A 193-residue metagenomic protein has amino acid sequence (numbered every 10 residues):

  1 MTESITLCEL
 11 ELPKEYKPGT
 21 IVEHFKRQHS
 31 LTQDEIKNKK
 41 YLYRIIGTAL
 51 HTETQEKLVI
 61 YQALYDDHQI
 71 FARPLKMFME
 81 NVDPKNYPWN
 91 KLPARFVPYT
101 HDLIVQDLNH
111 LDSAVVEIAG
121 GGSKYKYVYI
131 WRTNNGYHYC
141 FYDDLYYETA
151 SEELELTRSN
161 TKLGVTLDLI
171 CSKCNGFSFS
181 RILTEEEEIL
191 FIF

Functional and structural regions predicted by a protein language model:
T2-T20: Mixed-charge, Lys/Arg-rich low-complexity intrinsically disordered regions
P18-K37: Short aromatic-glycine motifs in intrinsically disordered, low-complexity regions
I21, R44-T48, I60: Residues located in well-ordered beta-strands
I21-R27, A114-V116, Y129-W131: A short beta-strand micro-motif
D34-A49, Y127: Short beta-strand-centered aromatic/proline hotspots
T52-K57, Y61-Q69, L75-N86, Y125 (+1 more regions): Acidic, low-complexity, intrinsically disordered interaction modules
N86-L108, E155-F193: Mixed-charge, Lys/Arg-enriched low-complexity segments
V105-G120: Negatively charged, low-complexity tracts enriched in Asp/Glu with abundant Ser/Thr
